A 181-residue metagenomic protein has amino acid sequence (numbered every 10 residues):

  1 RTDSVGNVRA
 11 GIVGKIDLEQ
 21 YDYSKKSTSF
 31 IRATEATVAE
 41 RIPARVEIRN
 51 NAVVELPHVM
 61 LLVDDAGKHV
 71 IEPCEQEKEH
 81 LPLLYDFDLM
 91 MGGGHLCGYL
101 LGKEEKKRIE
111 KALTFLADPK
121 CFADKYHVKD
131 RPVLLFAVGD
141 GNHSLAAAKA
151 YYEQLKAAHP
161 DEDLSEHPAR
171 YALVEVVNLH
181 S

Functional and structural regions predicted by a protein language model:
R1-G93, A123-K125: N-terminal extension/subdomain marker
R41, V128-D130, D140: Short, glycine/acidic-rich beta->alpha junctions
R45, R49, L113-K120, A148-L155: Hydrophobic, Leu/Ile/Phe/Ala-enriched alpha-helical segments that form helix-helix packing faces
N51-V54, V128-D130, S165-H167: Solvent-exposed alpha-helices and their adjacent loops that cap or buttress functional pockets in soluble metabolic
V53, L101, E105, F136-S144: Short, contiguous, pocket-lining structural segments that sit at or immediately flank catalytic/ligand-binding sites
P57-V59, L134, A169-E175: Structural beta-strand/beta-sheet cores of well-ordered domains, especially the beta-sheet scaffolds that support
M90-L135: Helix-hairpin-helix/helix-loop-helix acidic hairpins
D140-S181: Catalytic or ion-translocation cores adjacent to nucleophile or general acid/base/metal-coordination motifs in diverse
